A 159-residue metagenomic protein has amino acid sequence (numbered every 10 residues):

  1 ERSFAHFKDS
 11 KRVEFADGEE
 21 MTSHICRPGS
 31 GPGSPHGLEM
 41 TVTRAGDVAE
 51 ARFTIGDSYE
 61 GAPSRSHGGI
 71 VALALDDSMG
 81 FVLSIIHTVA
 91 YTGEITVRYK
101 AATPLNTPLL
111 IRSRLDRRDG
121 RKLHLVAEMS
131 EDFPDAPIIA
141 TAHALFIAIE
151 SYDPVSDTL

Functional and structural regions predicted by a protein language model:
E1-D17, T103-L105, D116-L159: HotDog/MaoC-like acyl-thioester-processing domains
E1-G56: Non-catalytic linker/capping segments at the edges of enzyme domains
R2, D77-L110, L115: Hydrophobic beta-strand-centered segment that forms part of the acyl-chain substrate-binding groove
H36-L38, D47-A49, G69, Y91-I95 (+2 more regions): A generic structural signal for short beta-strands and their flanking turns/coil linkers
R44, V48, R65-A90: Active-site helix/loop of acyl-thioester processing domains in fatty-acid/polyketide metabolism, spanning hotdog-fold
R52-T54, T96-R98, R112-R114, E128 (+1 more regions): Residue-level recognition of well-ordered beta-strand positions that form the cores of beta-sheet-rich folds across
I55-G69: Short histidine-centered catalytic/ligand-binding loop motif
